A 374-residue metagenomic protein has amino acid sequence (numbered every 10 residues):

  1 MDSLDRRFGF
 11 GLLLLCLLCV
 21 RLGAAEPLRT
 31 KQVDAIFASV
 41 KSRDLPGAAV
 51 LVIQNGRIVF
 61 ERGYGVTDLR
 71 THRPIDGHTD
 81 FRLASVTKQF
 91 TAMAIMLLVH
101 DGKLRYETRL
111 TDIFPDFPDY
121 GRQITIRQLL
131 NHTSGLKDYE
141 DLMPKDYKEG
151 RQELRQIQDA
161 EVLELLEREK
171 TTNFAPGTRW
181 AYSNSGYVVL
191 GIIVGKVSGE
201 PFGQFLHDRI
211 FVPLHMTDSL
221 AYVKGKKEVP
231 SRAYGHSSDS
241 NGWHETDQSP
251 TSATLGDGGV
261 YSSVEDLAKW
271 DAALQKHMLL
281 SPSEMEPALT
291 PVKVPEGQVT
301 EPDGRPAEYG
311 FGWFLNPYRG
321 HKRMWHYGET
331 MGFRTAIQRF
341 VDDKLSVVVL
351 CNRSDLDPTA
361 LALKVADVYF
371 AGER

Functional and structural regions predicted by a protein language model:
D2-I75, L97-R105, L130-K137, A160 (+4 more regions): N-terminal leader/targeting segments and the immediately adjacent pre-domain N-terminus
G11, H78, V189-L190, A253-T254 (+1 more regions): Short hydrophobic "helix-edge" motifs at membrane interfaces and signal-peptide entry regions
A25-R62, G195-D208, V212, P230 (+1 more regions): Catalytic loop of the DD-peptidase/beta-lactamase superfamily, centered on the K-T-G motif and neighboring
K31-A35, D112, V189: Short, conserved clusters of charged catalytic residues that mark active-site and nucleotide-handling motifs
P46, V66-N184, E200, K227-P230 (+1 more regions): Active-site-proximal loop and beta-strand segments within enzyme catalytic domains
V50-R57, R82-R105, R109, L129 (+4 more regions): Alpha-helical scaffold elements that line and support the substrate/ligand-binding pocket of soluble hydrolases
V59, F117-T125, G135-L142, G203 (+3 more regions): Secretory-pathway/luminal and periplasmic proteins that interact with or process carbohydrate-rich
D68, A221-V223, T254: A short gly/proline-enriched turn/hairpin at secondary-structure junctions
